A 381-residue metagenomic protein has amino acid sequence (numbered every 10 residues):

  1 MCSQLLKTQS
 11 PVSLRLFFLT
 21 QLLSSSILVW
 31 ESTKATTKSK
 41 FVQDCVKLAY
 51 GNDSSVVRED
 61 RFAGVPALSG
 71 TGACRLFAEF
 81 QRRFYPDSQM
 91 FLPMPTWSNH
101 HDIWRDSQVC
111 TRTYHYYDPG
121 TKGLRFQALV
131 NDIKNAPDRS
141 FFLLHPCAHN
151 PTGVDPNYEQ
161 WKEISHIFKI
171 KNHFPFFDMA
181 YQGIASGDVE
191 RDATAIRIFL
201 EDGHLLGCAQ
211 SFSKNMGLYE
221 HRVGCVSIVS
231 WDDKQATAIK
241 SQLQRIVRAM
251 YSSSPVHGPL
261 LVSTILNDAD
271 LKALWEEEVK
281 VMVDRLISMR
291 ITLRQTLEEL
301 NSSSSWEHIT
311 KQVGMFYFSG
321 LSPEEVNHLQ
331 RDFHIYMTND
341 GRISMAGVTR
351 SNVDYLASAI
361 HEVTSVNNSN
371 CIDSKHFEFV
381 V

Functional and structural regions predicted by a protein language model:
M1-K34, K40, D44-K47, A249 (+3 more regions): N-terminal "arm"/small-domain region of PLP-dependent enzymes with the aminotransferase-like
L22-N172, Q182-I184, V189-E201, L321-S322 (+2 more regions): Conserved core of the PLP fold type I
D60-R61, H308-G314, T338-R342: Short Gly/Ser/Thr- and Asp/Glu-enriched loop/turn motifs at secondary-structure junctions
T111, P175, L206, Y336-M337: Hydrophobic beta-strand scaffold residues
P119, V154, V189, K214 (+3 more regions): Hydrophobic alpha-helical scaffolding
M179: Walker B catalytic acidic pair
E201-V279: Conserved core segment of the aminotransferase class I/II
L274-D332: Conserved PLP-binding catalytic core of the aspartate aminotransferase-like
